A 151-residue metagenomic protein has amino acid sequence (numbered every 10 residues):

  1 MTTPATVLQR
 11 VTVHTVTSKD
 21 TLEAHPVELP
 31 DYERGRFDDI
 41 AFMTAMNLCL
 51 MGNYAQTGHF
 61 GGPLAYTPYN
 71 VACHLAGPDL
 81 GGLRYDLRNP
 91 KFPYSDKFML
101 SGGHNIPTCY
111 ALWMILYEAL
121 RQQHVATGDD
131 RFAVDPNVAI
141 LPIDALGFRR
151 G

Functional and structural regions predicted by a protein language model:
M1-A72: Conserved acidic/glycine
L64-G151: Cofactor-binding active-site loop characterized by glycine-rich and histidine/acidic residues
